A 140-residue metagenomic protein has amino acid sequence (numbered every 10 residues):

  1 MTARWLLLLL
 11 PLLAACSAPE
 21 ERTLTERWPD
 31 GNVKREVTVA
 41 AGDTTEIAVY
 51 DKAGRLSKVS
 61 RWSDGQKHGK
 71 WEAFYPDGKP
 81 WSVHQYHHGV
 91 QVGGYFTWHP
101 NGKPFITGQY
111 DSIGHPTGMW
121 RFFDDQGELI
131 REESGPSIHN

Functional and structural regions predicted by a protein language model:
W5-A14: Bacterial N-terminal signal peptides
A15-N140: Glycine/tyrosine- and acidic-biased, solvent-exposed loop/turn segments at the edges of beta-strands
